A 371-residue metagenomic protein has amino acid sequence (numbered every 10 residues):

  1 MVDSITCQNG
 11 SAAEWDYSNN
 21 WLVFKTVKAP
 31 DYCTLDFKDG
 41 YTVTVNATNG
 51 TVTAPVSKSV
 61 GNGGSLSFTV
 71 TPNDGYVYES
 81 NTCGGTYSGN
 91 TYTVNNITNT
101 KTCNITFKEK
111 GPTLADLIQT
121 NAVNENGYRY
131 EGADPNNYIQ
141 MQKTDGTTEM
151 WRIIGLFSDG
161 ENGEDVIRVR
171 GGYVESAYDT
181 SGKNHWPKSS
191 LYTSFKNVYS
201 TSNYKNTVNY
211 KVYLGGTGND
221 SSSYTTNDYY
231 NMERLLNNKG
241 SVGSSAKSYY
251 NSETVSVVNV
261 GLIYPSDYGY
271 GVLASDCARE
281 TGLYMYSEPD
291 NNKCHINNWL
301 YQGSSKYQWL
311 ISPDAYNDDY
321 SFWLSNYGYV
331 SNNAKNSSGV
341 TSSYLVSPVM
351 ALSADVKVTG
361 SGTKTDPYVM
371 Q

Functional and structural regions predicted by a protein language model:
M1-I5, T26-A29, N49-V77, I97-N99 (+2 more regions): Extracellular modular ligand-binding repeats in secreted and cell-surface proteins
M1-N19, S65-T91: Surface-exposed interfaces of beta-sheet-rich extracellular modules
S11-Y17, K58-S59, G84-Y87, Y128-G132 (+1 more regions): Short, exposed beta-strand/loop patches in secreted or surface proteins that constitute
N20-V43, N90-K110: Conserved "repeat-terminator" motif of extracellular CCP/Sushi domains
T26-A29, K110-Q371: Collagenous Gly-X-Y triple-helix signature in extracellular proteins
V43-N49: Eukaryote-biased recognition of intrinsically disordered, low-complexity regulatory segments
